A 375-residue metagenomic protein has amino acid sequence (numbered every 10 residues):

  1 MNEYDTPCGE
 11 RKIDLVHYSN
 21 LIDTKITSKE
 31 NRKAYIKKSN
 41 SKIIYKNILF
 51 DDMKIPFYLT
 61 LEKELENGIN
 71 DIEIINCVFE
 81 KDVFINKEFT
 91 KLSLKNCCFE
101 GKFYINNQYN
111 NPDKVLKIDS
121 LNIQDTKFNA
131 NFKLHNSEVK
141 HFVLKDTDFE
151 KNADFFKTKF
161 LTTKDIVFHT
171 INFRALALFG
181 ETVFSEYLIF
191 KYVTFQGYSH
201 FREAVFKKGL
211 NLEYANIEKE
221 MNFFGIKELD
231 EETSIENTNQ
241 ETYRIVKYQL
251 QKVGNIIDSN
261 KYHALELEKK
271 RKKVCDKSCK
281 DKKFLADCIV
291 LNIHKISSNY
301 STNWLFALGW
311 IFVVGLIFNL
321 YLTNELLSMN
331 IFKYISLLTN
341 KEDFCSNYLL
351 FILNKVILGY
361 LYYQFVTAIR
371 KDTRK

Functional and structural regions predicted by a protein language model:
M1-K375: Terminal module of membrane-associated proteins
